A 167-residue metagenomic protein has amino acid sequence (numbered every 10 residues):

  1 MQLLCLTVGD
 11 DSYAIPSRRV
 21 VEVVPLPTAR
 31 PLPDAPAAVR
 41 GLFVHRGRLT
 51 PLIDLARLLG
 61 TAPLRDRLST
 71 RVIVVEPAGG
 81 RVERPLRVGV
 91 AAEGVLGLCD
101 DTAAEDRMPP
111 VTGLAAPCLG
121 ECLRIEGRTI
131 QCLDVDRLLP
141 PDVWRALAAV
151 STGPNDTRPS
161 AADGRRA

Functional and structural regions predicted by a protein language model:
M1-A167: An acidic, low-aromatic, low-complexity terminal/linker signal
